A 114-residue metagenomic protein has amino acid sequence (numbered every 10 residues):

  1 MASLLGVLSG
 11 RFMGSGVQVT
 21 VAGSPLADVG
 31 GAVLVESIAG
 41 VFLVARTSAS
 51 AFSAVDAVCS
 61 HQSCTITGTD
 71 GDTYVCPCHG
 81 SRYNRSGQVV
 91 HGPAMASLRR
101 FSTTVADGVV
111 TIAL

Functional and structural regions predicted by a protein language model:
S3-G71, S97-L114: N-terminal pre-ligand scaffold of iron-sulfur
T73-G80, V90-R99: Short cysteine/histidine-rich metal-coordination sites, predominantly Zn2+-binding motifs
